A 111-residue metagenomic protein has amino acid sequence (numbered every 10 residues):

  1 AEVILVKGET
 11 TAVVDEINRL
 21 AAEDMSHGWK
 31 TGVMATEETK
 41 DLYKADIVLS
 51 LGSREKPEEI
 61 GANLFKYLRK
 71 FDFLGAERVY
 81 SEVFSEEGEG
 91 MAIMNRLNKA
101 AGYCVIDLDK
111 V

Functional and structural regions predicted by a protein language model:
A1-G102, I106: A C-terminal functional module that forms or caps the active site or interfaces directly with catalytic machinery
V111: Active-site catalytic microenvironments in core metabolic enzymes, especially phosphate/sugar-handling
